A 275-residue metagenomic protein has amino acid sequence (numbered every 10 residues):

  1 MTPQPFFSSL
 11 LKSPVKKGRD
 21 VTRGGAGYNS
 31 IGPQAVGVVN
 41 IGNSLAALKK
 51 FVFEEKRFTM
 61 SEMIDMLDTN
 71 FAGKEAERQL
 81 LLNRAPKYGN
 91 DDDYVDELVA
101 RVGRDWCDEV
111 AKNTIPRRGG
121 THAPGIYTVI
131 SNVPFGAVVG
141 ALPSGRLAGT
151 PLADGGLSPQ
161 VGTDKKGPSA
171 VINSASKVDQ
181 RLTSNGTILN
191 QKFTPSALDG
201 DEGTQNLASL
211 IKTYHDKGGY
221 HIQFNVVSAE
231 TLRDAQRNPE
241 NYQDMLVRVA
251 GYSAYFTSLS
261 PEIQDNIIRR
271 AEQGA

Functional and structural regions predicted by a protein language model:
M1-A275: Acidic, glycine-enriched catalytic cores built around paired aspartates
